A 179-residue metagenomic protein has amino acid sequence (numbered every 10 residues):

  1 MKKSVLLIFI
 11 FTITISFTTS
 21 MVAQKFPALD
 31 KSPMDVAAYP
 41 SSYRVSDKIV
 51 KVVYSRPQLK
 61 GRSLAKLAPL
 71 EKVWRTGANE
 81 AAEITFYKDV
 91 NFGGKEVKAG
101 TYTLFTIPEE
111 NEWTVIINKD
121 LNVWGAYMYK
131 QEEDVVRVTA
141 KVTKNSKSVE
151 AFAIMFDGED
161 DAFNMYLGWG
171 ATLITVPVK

Functional and structural regions predicted by a protein language model:
M1-F26: Bacterial Sec-dependent N-terminal signal peptides
S4-L7, Y102, Y166: Conserved short hydrophobic patches within well-ordered secondary structure
L7, S46-K48, E80, G100 (+3 more regions): Residues at beta-strand starts and edge strands
I10, N79, T85, V149-A151 (+1 more regions): Short beta-strand-initiation
T19-Y39, K88-V90, K95-G100: Short, charged N-terminal helix-start/capping segments
Q24-K72, A126-K179: Primarily secretory-pathway and cell-envelope proteins
W74-V123: Mid-length scaffold segments of soluble, non-membrane domains
